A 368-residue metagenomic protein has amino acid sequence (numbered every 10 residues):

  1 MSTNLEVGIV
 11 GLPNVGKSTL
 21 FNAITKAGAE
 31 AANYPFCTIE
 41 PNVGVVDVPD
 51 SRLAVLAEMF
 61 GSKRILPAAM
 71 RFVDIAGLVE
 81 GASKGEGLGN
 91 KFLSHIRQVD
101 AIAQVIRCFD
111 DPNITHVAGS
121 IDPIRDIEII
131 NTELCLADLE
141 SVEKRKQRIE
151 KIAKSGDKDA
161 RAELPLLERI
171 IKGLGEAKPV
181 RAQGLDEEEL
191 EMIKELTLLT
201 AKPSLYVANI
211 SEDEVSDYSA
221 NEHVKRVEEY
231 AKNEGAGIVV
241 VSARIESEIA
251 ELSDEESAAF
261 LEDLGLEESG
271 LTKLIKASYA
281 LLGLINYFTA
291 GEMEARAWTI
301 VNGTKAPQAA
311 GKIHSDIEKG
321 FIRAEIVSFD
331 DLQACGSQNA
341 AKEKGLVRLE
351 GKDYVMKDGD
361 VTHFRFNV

Functional and structural regions predicted by a protein language model:
M1-T115, E143-K144, I149: Conserved G1/Walker A P-loop phosphate-binding module
M1-V10, V15, F21, R148-V355 (+2 more regions): C-terminal-of-GTPase-core extension/linker across diverse P-loop GTPases
A27-P35, N42-G44, R52-V55, K84 (+12 more regions): Glycine-rich, flexible loop/turn motifs
F36, D50-L53, L66-F72, E86-D100 (+9 more regions): Amphipathic alpha-helical transducer elements in NTP-driven molecular machines
F36, P41-G44, S51-L53, E58-I65 (+14 more regions): Short capping/connector residues at structural and topological boundaries
G44-P49, A76-E86, R97-K158, G173-D186 (+1 more regions): Conserved Switch II/interswitch segment of TRAFAC-class P-loop GTPases
Q98, K357-D358: Short, flexible surface segments
